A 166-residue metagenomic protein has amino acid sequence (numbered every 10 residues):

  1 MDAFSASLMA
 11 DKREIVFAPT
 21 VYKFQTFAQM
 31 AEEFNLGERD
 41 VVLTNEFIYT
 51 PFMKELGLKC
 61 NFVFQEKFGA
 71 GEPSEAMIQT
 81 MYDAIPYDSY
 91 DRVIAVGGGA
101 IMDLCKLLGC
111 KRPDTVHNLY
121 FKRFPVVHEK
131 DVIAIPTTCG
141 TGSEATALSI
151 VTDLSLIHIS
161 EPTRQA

Functional and structural regions predicted by a protein language model:
M1-R92: ATP/NTP phosphate-donor binding region
G37-E38, D88-D91, V127-I135, A145-A147 (+1 more regions): Short coil/turn connectors at secondary-structure junctions
V93-I101: Glycine-rich phosphate-binding loop
I101-D114, A145: Short Gly/Thr/Asp-enriched flexible loops that form oxyanion-binding sites at enzyme active sites
T115-T137: Short, acidic/small-residue loops that bind anionic groups at enzyme active sites
T138-L156: A gly/ser-rich beta-alpha-beta helix-loop segment of oxidoreductase catalytic cores
I157-A166: Single conserved hydrophobic/aromatic residue that forms the stacking wall/gate of nucleotide- or nucleobase-binding
